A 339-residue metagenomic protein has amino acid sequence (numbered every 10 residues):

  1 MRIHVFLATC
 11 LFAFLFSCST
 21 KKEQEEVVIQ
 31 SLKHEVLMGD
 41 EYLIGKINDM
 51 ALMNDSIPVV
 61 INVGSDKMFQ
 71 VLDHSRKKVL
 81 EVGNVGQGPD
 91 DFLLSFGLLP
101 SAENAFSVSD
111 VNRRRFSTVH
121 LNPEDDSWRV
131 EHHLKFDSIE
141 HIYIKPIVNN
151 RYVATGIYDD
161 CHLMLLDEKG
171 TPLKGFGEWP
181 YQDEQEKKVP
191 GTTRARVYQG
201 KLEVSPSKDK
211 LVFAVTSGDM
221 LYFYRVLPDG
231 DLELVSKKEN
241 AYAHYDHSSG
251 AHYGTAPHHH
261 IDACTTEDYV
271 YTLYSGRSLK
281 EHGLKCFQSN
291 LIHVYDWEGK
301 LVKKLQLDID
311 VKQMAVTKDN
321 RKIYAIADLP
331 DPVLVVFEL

Functional and structural regions predicted by a protein language model:
K22-G45, W297-K300: A short helix->beta-strand "capping" segment at the edge of beta-propeller domains
K33-E41, L80-D91, H132-S138, L173-A195 (+2 more regions): Surface-exposed loop and turn segments in beta-propeller and other repeat-based domains that flank or scaffold
V36-K67, V270-R277: Beta-strand-rich domains and repeat architectures in extracellular enzymes and scaffolds, especially beta-propellers
G45-D49, D91-L99, S138-I147, Q199-K201 (+2 more regions): Repeated scaffold domains used in trafficking and secretory/extracellular systems, primarily beta-propellers
K78-N112, D308-V311: Blade-loop segments of beta-propeller domains
L165-D167, F287-G299, E338: Beta-propeller blade signature
A241-A251, W297-K318: Conserved blade-ending motifs and adjacent loop-strand segments that build the rim/top face of beta-propeller domains
Y253-V294: Loop/turn-rich, solvent-exposed surfaces of beta-rich toroidal or solenoidal domains
